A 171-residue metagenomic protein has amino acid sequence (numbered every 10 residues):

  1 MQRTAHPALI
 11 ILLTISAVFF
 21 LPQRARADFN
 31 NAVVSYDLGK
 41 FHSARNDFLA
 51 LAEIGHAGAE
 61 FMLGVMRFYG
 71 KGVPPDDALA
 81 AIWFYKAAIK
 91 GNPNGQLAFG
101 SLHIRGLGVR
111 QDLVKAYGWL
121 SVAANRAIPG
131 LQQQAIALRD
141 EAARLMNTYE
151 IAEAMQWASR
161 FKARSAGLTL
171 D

Functional and structural regions predicted by a protein language model:
I10-F19: Bacterial N-terminal signal peptides
F20-N46: N-terminal leader/linker segments that initiate helical-solenoid repeat arrays
D28-S35, A50, E60-Y69, Q96-R105 (+2 more regions): Hydrophobic face of amphipathic alpha-helices that form TPR/SEL1-like repeat modules and related alpha-solenoid
Y36-K40, E53-A57, Y69-K71, D76 (+5 more regions): Short helix-capping/linker turns of helical repeat alpha-solenoids
L131-D171: Terminal, low-structured helical/coil segments at or just beyond the last alpha-helical repeat
